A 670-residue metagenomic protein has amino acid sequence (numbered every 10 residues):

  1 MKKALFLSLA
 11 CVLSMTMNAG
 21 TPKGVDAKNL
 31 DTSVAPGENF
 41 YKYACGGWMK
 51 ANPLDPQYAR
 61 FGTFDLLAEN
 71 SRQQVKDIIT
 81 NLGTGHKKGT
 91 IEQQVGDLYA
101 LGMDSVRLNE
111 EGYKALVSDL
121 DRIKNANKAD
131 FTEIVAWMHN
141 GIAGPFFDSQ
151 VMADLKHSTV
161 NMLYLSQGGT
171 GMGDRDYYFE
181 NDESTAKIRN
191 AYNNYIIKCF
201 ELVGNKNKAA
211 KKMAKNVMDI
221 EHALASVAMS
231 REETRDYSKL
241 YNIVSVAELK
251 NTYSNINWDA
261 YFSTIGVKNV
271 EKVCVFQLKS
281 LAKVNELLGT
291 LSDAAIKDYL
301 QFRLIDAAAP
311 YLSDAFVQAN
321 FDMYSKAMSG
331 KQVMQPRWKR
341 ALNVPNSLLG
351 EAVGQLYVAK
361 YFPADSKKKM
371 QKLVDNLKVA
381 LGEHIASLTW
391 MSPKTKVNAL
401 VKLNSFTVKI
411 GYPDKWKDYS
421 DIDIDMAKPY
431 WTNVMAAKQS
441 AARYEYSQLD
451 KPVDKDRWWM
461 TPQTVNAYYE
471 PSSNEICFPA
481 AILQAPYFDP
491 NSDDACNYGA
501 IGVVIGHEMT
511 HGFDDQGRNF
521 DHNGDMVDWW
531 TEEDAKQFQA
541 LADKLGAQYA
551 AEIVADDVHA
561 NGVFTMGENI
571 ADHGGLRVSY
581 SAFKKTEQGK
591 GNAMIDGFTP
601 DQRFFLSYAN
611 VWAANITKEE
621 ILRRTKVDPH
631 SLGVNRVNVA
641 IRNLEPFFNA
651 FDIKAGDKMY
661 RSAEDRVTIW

Functional and structural regions predicted by a protein language model:
M1-G20: Bacterial Sec-dependent N-terminal signal peptides
A19-P22, A27: Boundary at the C-terminal end of the N-terminal hydrophobic targeting segment
A27, A51-D55, S149-V151, D174-D176 (+5 more regions): Short, solvent-exposed loop/turn and secondary-structure capping segments
N29-K50, Y178, D182-E201, M391-P393 (+2 more regions): Hydrophobic/aromatic-rich, well-ordered segments within soluble, folded domains that form packed cores
A35-E38, Y43-R107, M172: Active-site-surrounding "flap" and adjacent substrate/cofactor-binding loops of secreted or lumenal enzymes, prototyped
Q57-I79, K208-V227, N497-V503, D596 (+1 more regions): Short secondary-structure subsegments characteristic of cysteine-rich extracellular domains
A68, V217, T252-N255, L278 (+4 more regions): Intrinsically disordered, low-complexity linker/terminal regions across diverse proteins
L82-K372, N376: Noncatalytic, helix-rich "gating/capping" subdomain that lines the substrate-entry/channel surface of large enzyme
